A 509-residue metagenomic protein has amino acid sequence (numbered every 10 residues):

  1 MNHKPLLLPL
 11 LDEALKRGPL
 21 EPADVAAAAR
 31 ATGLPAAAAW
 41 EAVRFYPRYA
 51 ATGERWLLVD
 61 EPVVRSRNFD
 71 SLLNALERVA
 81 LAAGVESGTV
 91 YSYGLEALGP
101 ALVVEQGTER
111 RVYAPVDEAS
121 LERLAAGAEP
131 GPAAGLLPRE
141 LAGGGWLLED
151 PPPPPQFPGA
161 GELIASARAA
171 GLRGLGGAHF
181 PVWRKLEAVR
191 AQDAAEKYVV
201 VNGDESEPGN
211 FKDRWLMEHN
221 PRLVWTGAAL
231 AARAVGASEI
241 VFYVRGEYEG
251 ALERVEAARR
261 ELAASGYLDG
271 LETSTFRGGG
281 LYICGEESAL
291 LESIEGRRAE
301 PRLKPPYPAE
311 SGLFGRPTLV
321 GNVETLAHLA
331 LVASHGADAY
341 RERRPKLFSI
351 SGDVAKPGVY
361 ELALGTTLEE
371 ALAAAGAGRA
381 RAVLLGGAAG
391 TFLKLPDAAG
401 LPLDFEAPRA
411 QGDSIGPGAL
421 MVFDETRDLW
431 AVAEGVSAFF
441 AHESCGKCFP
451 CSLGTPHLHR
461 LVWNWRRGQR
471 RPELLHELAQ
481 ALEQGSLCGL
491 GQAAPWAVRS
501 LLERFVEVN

Functional and structural regions predicted by a protein language model:
M1-N509: Feature of Fe-S/electron-transfer and energy-metabolism proteins that preferentially highlights extended coupling
